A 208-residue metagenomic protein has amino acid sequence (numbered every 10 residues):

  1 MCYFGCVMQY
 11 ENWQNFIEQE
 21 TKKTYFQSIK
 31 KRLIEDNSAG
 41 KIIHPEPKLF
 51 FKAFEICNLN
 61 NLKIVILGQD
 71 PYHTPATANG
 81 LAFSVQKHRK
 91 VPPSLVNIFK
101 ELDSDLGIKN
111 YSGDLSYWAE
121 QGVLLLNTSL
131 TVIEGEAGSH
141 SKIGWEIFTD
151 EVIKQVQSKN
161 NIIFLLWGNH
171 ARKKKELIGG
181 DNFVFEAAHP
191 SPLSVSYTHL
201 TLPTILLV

Functional and structural regions predicted by a protein language model:
M8-F16: Generic N-terminal amphipathic, Lys/Arg-enriched alpha-helix
Q19-L166, H170-I178, F183-A188, P192-V195: A polyanion-binding, active-site-adjacent surface
T198-T204: Conserved small/polar residues in nucleotide/adenosyl-binding loops
